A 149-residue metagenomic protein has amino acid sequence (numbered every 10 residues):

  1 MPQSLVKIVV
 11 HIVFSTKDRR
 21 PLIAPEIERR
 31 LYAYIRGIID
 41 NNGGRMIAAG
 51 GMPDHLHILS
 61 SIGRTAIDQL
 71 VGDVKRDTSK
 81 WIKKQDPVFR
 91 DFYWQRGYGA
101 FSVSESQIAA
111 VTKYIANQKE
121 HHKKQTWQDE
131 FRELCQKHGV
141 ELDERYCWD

Functional and structural regions predicted by a protein language model:
M1-D149: Basic nucleic-acid-binding interfaces
